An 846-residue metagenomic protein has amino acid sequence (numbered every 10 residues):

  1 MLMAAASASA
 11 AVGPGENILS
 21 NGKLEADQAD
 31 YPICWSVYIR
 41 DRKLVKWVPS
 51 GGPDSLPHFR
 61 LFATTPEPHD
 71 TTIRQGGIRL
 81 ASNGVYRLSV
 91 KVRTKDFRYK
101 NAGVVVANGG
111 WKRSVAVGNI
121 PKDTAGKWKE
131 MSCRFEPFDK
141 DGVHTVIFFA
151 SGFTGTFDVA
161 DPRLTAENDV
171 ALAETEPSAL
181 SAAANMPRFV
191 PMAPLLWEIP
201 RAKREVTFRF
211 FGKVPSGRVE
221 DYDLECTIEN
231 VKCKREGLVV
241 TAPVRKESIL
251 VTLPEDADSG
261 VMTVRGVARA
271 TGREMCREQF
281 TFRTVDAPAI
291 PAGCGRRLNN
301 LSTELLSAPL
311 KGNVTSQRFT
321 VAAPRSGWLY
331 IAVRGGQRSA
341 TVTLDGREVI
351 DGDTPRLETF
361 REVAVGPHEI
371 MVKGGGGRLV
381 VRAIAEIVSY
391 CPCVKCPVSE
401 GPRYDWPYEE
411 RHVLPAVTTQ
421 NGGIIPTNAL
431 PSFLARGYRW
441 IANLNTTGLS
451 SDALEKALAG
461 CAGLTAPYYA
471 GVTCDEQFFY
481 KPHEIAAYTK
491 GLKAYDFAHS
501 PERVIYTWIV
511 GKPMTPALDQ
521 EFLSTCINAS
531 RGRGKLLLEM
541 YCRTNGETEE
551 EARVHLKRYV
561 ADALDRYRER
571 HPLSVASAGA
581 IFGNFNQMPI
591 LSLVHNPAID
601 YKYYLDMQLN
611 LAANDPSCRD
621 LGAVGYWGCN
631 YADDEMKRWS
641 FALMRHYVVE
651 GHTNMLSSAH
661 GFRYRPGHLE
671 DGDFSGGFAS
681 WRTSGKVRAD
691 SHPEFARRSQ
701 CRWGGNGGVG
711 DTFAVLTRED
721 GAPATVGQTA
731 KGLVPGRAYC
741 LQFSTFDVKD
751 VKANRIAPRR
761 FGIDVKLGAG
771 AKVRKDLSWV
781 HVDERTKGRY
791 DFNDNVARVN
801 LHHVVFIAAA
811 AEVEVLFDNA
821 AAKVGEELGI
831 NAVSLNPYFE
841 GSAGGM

Functional and structural regions predicted by a protein language model:
G22-L24, H69-G103, K129-P137, V146 (+8 more regions): Extra-cytoplasmic beta-strand recognition segments
A26-R60, D673-F713: Extracellular glycan-recognition surfaces and repeat-rich motifs
L61-S82, G109-N119, F149, F713-G732: Secreted extracellular polysaccharide-interacting domains
S89-K129, C233, F746-D791: Extracellular ligand-binding interfaces
W111-G142, P243-K246, L310, G346-V365 (+1 more regions): Extracellular carbohydrate recognition and processing domains and analogous Trp-centered ligand-binding platforms
A150-A166, G376-V380, N795-R798, A820-E840 (+1 more regions): Extracellular carbohydrate recognition
V170-V206, F211-P215, V285: Short, compositionally biased P/S/T/A/G/V-rich stretches that sit at domain boundaries
I199, R209-G212, G266, Q279 (+3 more regions): Glycan-processing catalytic domains of CAZymes
